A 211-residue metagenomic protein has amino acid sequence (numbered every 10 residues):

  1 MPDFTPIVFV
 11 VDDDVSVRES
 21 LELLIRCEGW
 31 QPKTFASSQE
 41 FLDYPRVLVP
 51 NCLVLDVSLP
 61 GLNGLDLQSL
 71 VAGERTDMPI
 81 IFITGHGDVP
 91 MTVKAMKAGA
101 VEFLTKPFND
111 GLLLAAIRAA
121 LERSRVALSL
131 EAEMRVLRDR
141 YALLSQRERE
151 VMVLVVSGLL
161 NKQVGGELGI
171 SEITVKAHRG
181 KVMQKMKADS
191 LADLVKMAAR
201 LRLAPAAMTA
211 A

Functional and structural regions predicted by a protein language model:
M1-F9, V15, E22, S37 (+2 more regions): Non-catalytic signal-transmission and effector/linker regions of two-component phosphorelay proteins
A36-S37, N63-D66: Acidic catalytic/metal-coordinating carboxylates
D43, L65-D77, K94: Short amphipathic alpha-helix used as the core "switch/output" element in two-component signaling
D56, T84: Active-site residues of response regulator receiver
D88-P90, L104, F108-I117, Q163 (+1 more regions): C-terminal output helix
L160-D193: Recognition helix of helix-turn-helix DNA-binding domains
M183-A211: Basic, Lys/Arg-enriched C-terminal extension of HTH/homeodomain DNA-binding domains
